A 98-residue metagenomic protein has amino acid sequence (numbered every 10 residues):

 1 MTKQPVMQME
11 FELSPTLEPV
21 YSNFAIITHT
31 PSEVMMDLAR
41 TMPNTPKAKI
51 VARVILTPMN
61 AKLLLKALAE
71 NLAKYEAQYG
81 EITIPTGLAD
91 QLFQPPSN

Functional and structural regions predicted by a protein language model:
M1-M59, L63-N98: N-terminal intrinsically disordered, cationic/polar leader segments that include organellar targeting peptides
